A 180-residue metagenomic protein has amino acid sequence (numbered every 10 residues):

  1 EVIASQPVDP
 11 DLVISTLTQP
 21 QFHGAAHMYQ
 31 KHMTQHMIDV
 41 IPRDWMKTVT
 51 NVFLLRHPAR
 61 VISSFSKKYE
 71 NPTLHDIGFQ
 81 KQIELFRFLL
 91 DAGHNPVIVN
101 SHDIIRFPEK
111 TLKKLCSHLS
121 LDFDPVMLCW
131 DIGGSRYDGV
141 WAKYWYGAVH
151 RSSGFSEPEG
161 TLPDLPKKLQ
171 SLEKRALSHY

Functional and structural regions predicted by a protein language model:
E1, F53, A176-Y180: Generic hydrophobic, helix-prone segments enriched in Leu/Val/Ile
E1-P42: PAPS-dependent sulfation machinery
Q6-D11, H75, F79-Q82, P108-L112 (+4 more regions): A structural signal for well-ordered alpha-helical scaffolds and beta->alpha junctions
T16-P20, S64, L85-F88, K168 (+1 more regions): Residues that form generic nucleotide/phosphate-binding pockets
Q30-V126, V140-A148: PAPS-dependent sulfotransferase catalytic domain
D122-Y180: PAPS-dependent sulfotransferases, especially Golgi type II membrane carbohydrate sulfotransferases
